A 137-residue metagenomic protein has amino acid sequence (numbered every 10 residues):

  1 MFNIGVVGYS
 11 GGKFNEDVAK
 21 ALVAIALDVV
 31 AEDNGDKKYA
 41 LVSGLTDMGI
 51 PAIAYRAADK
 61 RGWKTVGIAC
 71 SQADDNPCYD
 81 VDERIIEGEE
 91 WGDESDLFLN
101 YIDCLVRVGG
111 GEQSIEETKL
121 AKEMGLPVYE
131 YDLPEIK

Functional and structural regions predicted by a protein language model:
M1-N15: Generic N-terminal amphipathic, Lys/Arg-enriched alpha-helix
A21-E135: Acidic/glycine-enriched connector segments
